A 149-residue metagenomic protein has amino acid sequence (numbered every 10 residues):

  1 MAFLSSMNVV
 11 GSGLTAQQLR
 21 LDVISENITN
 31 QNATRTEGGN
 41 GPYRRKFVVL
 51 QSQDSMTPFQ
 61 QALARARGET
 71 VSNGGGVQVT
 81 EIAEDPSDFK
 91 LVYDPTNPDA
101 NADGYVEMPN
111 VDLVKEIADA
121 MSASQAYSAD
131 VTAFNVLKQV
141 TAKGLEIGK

Functional and structural regions predicted by a protein language model:
M1-K149: Amphipathic alpha-helical polymerization modules
